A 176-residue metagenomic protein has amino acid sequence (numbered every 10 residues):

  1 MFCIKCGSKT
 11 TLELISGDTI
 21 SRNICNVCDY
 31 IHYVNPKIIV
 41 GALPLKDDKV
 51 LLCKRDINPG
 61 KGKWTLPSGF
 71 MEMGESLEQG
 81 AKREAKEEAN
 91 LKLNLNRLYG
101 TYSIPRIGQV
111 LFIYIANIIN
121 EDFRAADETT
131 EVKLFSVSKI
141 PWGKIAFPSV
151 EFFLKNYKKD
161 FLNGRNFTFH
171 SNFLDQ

Functional and structural regions predicted by a protein language model:
C3-C6, C25-C28: Short cysteine-rich clusters marking metal-coordination/redox-active sites
T10-L12, Y33: Short functional micro-motifs and their immediate structural scaffolds
L14-R22: Short linker/helix segments within small regulatory modules
I20, N35-I39, L45, P59-K61 (+2 more regions): Short connector loops at helix/strand junctions that flank enzyme active sites, especially segments positioning acidic
S21-V27, N96-R97: Short Pro/Gly-enriched beta-strand edge/turn motifs at strand-loop
V27-L51: Conserved N-terminal beta-strand and adjoining loop/helix that marks the start of the Nudix/MutT-like hydrolase domain
L45-E87: Conserved Nudix-box catalytic region and its N-terminal flanking loop in Nudix hydrolases and closely related
M71-N156, R165, D175: Unchanged
